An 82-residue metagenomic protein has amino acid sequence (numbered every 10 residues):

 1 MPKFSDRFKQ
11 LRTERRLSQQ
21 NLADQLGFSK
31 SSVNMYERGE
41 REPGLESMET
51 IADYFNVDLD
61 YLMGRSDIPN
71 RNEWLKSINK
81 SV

Functional and structural regions predicted by a protein language model:
M1-E14: A short, Lys/Arg-rich alpha-helix, primarily the initiator
R7, S18, G44-S47, D58: Residues that mark the N-terminal boundary/hinge immediately upstream of a DNA-recognition element
K9, R38, V57-L59: K/E-rich alpha-helical interaction surfaces of small helical-bundle regulatory domains
R16-R38, T50: Short alpha-helical DNA-recognition segment
G27, E46-Y61: DNA major-groove recognition helix of helix-turn-helix/homeodomain DNA-binding modules
M63-V82: Short, charged recognition helix plus adjacent turn of helix-turn-helix-like nucleic-acid-binding domains
